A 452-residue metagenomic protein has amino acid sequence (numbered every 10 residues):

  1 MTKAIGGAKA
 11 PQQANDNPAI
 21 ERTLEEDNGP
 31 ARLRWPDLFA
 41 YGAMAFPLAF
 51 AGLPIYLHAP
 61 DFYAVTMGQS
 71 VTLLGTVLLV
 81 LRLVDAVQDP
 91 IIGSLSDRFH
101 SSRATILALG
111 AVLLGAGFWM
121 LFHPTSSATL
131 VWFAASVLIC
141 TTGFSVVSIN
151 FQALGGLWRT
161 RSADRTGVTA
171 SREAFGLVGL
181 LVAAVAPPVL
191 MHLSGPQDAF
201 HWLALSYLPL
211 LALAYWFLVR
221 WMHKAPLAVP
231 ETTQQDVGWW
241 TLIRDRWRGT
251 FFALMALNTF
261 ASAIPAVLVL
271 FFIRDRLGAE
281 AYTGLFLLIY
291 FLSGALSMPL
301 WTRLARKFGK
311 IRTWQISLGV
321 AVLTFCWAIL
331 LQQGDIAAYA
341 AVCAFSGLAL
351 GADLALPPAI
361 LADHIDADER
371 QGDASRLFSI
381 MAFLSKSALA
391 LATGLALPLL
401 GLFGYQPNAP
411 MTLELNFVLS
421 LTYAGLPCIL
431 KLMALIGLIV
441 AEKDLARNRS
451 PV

Functional and structural regions predicted by a protein language model:
K3, R22-V452: Membrane-embedded alpha-helical bundles of multi-pass transporters/translocases, especially carrier/permease families
P11-Q12: Intrinsically disordered, low-complexity segments enriched in serine/proline and basic residues
A19: Terminal, basic amphipathic appendages of nucleotide-handling enzymes
